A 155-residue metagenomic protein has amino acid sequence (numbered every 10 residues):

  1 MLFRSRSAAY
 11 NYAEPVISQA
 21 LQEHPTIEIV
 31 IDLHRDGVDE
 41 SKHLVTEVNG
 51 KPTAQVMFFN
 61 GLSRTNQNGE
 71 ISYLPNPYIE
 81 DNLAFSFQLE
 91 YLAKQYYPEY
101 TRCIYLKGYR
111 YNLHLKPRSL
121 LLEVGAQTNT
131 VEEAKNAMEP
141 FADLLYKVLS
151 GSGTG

Functional and structural regions predicted by a protein language model:
S7-N11, N76-A84, T128-N136: Soluble non-cytosolic domains of exported or imported proteins
N11-S18, S86, E90, G108 (+1 more regions): Extracytoplasmic/secreted envelope proteins and their assembly/folding machinery, especially bacterial periplasmic
V16-N66: Active-site microenvironments of hydrolase-like enzyme catalytic domains
S18, Q22-T26, R35, K94-P98 (+1 more regions): Sec-exported extracytoplasmic/periplasmic mature domains
N66-Y73: Substrate-binding clefts and substrate-entry loops adjacent to catalytic sites of polymer-processing enzymes acting on
Y78-Y105: Active-site-adjacent substrate-binding region of metalloamidase/peptidase-like peptide-processing proteins
Y100-T154: Active-site-adjacent mobile loop/cap segments within catalytic or ligand-binding domains
